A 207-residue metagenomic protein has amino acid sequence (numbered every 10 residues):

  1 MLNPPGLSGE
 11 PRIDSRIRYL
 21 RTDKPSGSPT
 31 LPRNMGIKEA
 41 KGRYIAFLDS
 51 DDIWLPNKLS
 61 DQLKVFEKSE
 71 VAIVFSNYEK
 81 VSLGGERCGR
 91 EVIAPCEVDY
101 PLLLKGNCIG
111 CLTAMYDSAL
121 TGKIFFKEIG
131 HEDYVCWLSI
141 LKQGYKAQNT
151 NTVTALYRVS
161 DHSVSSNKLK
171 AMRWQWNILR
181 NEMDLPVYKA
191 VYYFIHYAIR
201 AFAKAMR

Functional and structural regions predicted by a protein language model:
M1-S26: Acidic donor-binding segment of Leloir-type glycosyltransferases
T22, V74-N77, T150, Y157: Short glycine/serine/threonine-enriched helix-capping/active-site loop that flanks the nucleotide-sugar donor pocket
T22-A40, D61: Glycine-rich, basic loop-to-helix element that forms the pyrophosphate-binding segment of sugar-nucleotide handling
P29, V92-K170, W174: Conserved nucleotide-sugar donor-binding catalytic segment
I45: Short aromatic/hydrophobic "clamp" motif used to bind/position activated sugar donors
D49-I53, N77: The conserved acidic donor/metal-binding loop of glycosyltransferases
N57-C88: Conserved donor NDP-sugar-binding/catalytic core segment of glycosyltransferases
Y145-A147, V153-T154, D161-R207: Non-catalytic, C-terminal membrane-associated alpha-helical segments of glycosyltransferases
